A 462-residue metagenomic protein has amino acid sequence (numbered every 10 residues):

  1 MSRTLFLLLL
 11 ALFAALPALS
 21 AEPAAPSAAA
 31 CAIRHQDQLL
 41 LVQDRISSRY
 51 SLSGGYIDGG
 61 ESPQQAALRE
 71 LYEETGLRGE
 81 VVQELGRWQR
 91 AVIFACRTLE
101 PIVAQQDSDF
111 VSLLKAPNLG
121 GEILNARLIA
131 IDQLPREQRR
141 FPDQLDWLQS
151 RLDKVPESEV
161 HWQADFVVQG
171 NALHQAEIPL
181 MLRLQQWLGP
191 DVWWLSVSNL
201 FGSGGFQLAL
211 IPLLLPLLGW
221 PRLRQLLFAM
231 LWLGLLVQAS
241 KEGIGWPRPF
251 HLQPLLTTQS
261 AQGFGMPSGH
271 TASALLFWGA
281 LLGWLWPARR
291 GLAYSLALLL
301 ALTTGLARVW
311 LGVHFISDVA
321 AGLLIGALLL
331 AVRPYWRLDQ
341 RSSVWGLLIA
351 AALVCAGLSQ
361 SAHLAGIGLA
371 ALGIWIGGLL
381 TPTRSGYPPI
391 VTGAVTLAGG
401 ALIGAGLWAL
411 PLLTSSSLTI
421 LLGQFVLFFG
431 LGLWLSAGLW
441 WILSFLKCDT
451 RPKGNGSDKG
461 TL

Functional and structural regions predicted by a protein language model:
F6-A15: Bacterial N-terminal signal peptides
L19-L40, G86: Conserved N-terminal beta-strand and adjoining loop/helix that marks the start of the Nudix/MutT-like hydrolase domain
Q36-R69: Conserved Nudix-box catalytic region and its N-terminal flanking loop in Nudix hydrolases and closely related
I57-E80, R87-V167: Unchanged
I131-G204, Q238-T258, T419-L427, L439-L462: N-terminal transmembrane-helix/juxtamembrane module of multi-pass inner/ER membrane proteins
N199-L218, S273-L275, I325: Hydrophobic alpha-helical transmembrane segments
L214-L233: Interfacial segments of alpha-helical transmembrane regions
Q253-T414: Membrane-embedded catalytic cores of phosphoryl/pyrophosphoryl-handling enzymes
